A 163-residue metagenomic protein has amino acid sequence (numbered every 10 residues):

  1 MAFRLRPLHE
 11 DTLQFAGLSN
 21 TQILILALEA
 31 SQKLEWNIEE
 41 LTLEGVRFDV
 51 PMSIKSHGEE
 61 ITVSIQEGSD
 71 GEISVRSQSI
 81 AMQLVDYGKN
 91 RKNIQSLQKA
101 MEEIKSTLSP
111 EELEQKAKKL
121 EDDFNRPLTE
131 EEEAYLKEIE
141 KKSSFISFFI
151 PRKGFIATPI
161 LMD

Functional and structural regions predicted by a protein language model:
M1-M162: Ser/Thr-rich, low-complexity intrinsically disordered terminal regions
